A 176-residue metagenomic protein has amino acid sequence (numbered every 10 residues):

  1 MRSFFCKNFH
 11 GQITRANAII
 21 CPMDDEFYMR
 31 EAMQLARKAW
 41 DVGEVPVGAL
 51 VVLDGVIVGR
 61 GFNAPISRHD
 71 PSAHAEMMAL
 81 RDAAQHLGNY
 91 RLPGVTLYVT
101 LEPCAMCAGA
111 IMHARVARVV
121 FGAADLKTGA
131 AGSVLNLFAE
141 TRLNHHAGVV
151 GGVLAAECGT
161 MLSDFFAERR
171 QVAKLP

Functional and structural regions predicted by a protein language model:
K7-N8, N17-V42, M106-P176: Zinc-dependent deaminase
A32, A36-A39, A49, A75 (+1 more regions): Small-residue (primarily alanine) positions within well-ordered alpha-helices, especially packing/interaction faces
V47-L53: Short beta-strand scaffold segments in enzyme catalytic cores
L53-D54, R81, P93: A cytosolic small-molecule/anion-sensing beta-strand core signal
S67-M78: A short, polar/charged loop-to-alpha-helix boundary motif
N89-E102: Immediate flanking context of iron-sulfur cluster ligation sites
